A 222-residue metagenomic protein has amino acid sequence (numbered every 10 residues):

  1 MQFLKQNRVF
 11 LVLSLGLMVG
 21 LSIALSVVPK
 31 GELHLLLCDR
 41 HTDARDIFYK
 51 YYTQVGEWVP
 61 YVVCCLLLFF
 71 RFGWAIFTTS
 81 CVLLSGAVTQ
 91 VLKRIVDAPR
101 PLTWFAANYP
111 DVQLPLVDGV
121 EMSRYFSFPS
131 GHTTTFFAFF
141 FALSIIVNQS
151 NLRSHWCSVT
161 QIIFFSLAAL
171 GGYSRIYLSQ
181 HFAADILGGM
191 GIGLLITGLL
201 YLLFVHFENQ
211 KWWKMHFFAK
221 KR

Functional and structural regions predicted by a protein language model:
M1-Y61, K93-M122: N-terminal transmembrane-helix/juxtamembrane module of multi-pass inner/ER membrane proteins
F3, V112-R222: Membrane-embedded catalytic cores of phosphoryl/pyrophosphoryl-handling enzymes
V9-V12, C64-V91, Q161: Interfacial segments of alpha-helical transmembrane regions
F10, G31, V55, V59 (+3 more regions): Short, aromatic-rich membrane-interface segments at the entry and exit of alpha-helical transmembrane domains
G20-A24, L83-L92, S166-S179: Aromatic-anchored segments of alpha-helical transmembrane domains
H34, F69, T89-D97, P101 (+3 more regions): Membrane-water interface at transmembrane helix exits
T42-R45, R71-A75, R153-V159: Membrane-helix interface segments
T53-G73, H132-L143, V147: Hydrophobic alpha-helical transmembrane segments
